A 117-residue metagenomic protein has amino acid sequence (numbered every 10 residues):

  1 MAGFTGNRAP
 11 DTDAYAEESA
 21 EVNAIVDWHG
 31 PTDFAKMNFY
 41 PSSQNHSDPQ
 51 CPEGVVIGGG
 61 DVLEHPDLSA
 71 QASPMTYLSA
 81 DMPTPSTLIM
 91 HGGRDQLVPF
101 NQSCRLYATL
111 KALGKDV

Functional and structural regions predicted by a protein language model:
M1-V117: Alpha/beta-hydrolase superfamily serine-hydrolase fold, recognizing
